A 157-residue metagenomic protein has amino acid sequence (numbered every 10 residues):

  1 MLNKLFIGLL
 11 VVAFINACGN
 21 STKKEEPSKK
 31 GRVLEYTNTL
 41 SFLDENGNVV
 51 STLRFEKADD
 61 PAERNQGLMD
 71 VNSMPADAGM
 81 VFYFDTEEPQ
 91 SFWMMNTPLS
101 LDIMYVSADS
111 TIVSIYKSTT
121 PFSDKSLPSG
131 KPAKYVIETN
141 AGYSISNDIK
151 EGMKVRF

Functional and structural regions predicted by a protein language model:
L2-G8: Sec-dependent signal peptide recognition, specifically the positively charged N-region followed immediately by
F14-A17: C-terminal motif of bacterial Sec signal peptides marking the signal peptidase cleavage site
G19-F157: Compact, glycine-rich, soluble single-domain proteins
